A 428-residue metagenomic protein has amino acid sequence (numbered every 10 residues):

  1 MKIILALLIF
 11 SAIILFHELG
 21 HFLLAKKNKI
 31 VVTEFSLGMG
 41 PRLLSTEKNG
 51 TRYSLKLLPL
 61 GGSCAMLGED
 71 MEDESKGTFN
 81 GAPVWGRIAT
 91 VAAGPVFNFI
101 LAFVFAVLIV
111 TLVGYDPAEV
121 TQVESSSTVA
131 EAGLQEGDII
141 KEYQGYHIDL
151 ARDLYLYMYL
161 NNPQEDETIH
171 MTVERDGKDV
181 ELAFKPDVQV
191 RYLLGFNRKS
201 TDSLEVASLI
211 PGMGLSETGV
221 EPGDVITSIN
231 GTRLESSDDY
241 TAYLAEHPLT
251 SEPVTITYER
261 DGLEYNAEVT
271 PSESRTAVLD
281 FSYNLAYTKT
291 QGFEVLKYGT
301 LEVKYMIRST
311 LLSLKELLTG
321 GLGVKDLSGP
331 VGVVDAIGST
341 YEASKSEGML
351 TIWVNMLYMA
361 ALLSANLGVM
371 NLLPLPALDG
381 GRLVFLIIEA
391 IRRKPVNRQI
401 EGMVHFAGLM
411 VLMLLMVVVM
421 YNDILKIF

Functional and structural regions predicted by a protein language model:
K2-S75, M370-R392: Small-residue-rich helix-interface/hinge motifs
F10-I14, A65, N98, A102 (+2 more regions): Alpha-helical transmembrane segments of multi-pass membrane proteins
N28-T33, V113-E131, Q135: Alpha-helical transmembrane signal-anchor/signal-peptide segments
S54, L58-S125, A407: Internal alpha-helical transmembrane segments
T78, A82, L193-E217, V225 (+5 more regions): Functional transmembrane alpha-helices
I88-Q122, L156-L160, Q164-I210, T255-T257 (+2 more regions): PDZ/PDZ-like peptide-tail recognition elements
V129-R152, L215-D238, V303: Conserved PDZ fold ligand-binding element
M403-D423: Final/C-terminal transmembrane alpha-helix of multipass membrane proteins
